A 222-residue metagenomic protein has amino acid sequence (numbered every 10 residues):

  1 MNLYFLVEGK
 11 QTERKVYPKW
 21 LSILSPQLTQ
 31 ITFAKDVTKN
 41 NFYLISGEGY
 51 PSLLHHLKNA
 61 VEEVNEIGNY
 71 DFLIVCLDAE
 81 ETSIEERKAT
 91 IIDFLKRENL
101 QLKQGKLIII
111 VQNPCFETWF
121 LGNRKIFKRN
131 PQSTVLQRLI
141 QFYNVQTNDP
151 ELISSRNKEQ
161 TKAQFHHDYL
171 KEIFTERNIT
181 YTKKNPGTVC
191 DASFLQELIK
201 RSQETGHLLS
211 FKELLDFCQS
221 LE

Functional and structural regions predicted by a protein language model:
N2, K15-Y43, L54-E222: C-terminal accessory helical subdomains adjacent to catalytic cores in phosphodiester- and nucleotide-handling enzymes
Y4-L6: Conserved beta-strand elements of the Class I
G9-R14: Short acidic, Gly/Ser-rich segments with clustered Asp/Glu that frequently serve as metal-coordination loops in enzyme
G49: N-terminal carbohydrate-binding/catalytic regions of secreted carbohydrate-active enzymes
